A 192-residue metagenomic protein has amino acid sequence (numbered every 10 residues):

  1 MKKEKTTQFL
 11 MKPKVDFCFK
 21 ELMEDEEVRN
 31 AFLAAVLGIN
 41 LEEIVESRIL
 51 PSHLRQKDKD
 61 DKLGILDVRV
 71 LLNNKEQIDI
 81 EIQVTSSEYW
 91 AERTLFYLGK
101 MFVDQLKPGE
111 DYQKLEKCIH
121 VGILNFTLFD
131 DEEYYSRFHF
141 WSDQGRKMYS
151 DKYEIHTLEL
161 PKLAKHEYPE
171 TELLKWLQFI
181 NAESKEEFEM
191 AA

Functional and structural regions predicted by a protein language model:
M1-A192: Elongated, amphipathic alpha-helical interaction scaffolds
